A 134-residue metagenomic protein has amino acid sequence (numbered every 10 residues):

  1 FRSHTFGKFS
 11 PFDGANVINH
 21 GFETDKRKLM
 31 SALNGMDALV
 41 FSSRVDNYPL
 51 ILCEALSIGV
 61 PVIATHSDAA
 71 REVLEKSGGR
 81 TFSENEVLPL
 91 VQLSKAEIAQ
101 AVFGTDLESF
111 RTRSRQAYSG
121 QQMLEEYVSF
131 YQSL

Functional and structural regions predicted by a protein language model:
G7-E23: Nucleotide-activated donor-binding/catalytic signature segment of Leloir-type glycosyltransferases, i.e., the conserved
L29-M36: Short alpha-helical donor nucleotide-sugar binding micro-motif in glycosyltransferases
M30, L52-S57, R71-E72: Short alpha-helical segment that forms part of, or immediately flanks, the ligand-binding pocket in carbohydrate-active
L39-V40: A short hydrophobic beta-strand element within the catalytic core of glycosyltransferases that build diverse glycans
R44: Aromatic "clamp/platform" in nucleotide-sugar-dependent glycosyltransferases that forms part of the donor/acceptor
P61-A64: Short hydrophobic beta-strand element within catalytic cores of glycosyltransferases and related nucleotide-activated
R71-I98: Change "using UDP/GDP/dTDP sugars" to "using nucleotide sugars
L88, V102-S133: A charged, aromatic-enriched C-terminal amphipathic alpha-helix characteristic of glycosyltransferases across folds
